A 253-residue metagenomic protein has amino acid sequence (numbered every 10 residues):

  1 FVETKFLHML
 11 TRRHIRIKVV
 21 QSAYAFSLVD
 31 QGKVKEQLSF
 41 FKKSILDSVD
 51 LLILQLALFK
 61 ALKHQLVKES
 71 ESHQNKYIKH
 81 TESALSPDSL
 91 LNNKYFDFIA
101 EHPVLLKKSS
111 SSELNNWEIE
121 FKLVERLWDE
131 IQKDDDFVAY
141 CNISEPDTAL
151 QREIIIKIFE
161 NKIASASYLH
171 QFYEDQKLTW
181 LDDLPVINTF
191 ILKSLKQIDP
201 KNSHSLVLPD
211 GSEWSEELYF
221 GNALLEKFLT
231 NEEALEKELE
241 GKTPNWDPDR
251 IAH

Functional and structural regions predicted by a protein language model:
E3-H253: Class I Rossmann-like S-adenosyl-L-methionine
